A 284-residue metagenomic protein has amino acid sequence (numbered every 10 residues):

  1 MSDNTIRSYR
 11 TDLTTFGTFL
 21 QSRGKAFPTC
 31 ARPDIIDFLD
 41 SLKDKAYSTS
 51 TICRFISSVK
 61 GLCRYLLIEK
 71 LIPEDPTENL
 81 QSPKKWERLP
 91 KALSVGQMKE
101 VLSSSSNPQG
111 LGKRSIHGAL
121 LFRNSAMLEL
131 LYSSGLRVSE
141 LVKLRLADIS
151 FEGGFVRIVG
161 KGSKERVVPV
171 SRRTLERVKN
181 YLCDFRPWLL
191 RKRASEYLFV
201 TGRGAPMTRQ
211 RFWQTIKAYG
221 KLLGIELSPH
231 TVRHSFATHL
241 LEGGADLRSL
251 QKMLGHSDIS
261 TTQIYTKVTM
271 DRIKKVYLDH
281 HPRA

Functional and structural regions predicted by a protein language model:
M1-A284: Conserved catalytic core of the tyrosine transesterase superfamily
